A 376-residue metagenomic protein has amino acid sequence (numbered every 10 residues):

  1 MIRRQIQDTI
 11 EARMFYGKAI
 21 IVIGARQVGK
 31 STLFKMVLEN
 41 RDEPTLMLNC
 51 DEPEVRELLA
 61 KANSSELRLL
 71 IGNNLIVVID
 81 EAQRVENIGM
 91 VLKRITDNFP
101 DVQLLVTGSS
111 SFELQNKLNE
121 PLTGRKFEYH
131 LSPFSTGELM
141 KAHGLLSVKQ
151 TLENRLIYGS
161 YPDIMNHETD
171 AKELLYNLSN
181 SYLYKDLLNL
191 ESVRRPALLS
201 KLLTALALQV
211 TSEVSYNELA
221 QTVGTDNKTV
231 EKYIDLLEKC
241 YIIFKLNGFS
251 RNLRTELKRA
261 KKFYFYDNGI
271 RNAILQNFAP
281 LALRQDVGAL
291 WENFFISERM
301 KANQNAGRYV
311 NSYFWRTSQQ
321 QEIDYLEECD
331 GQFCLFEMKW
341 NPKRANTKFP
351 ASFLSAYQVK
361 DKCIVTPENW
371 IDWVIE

Functional and structural regions predicted by a protein language model:
Q7, A12-A25, S31, M36-T45 (+3 more regions): A cross-kingdom feature that marks ATP-driven nucleic-acid transaction machinery
L46-N73: Short glycine-rich substrate-engagement loop in P-loop NTPases that contacts/grips substrate
I71-I88: Conserved P-loop NTPase "ATPase switch" module shared by AAA+ and STAND
V78, Q103-S109, H130: Structural recognition of the conserved hydrophobic beta-strand(s) that form the central parallel beta-sheet of P-loop
Q83-L105: Conserved Walker B catalytic segment
T107-S111, K117, P133-F134, E368: A short beta-strand-to-loop transition that corresponds to the Sensor-1 phosphate-sensing loop of AAA+ P-loop ATPases
F112-F127, H143: Short regulatory helix/loop adjacent to the ATP-binding pocket of P-loop NTPases
H130-K301: Interdomain hinge/linker elements that couple catalytic modules in large macromolecular machines
